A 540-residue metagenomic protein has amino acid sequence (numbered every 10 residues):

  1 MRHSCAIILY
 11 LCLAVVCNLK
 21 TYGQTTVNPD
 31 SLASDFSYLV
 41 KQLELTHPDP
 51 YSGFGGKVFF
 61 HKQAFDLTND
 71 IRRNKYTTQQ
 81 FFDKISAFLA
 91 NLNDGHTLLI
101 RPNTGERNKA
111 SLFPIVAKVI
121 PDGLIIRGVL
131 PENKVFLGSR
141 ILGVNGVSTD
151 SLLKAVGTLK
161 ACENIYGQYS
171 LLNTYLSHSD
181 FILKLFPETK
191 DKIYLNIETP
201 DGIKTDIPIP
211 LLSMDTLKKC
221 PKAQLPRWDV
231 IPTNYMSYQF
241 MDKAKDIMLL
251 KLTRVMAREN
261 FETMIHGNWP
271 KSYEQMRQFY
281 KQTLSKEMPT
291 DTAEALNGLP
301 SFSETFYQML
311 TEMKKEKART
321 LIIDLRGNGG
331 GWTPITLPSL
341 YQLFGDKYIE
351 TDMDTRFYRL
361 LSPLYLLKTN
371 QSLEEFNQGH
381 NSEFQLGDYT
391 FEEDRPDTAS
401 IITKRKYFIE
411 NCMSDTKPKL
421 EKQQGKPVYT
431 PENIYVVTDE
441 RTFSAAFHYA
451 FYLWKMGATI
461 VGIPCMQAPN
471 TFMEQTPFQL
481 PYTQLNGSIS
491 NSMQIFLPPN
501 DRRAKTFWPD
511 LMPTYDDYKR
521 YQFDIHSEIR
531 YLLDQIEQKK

Functional and structural regions predicted by a protein language model:
M1-T26, L39: Bacterial Sec-dependent N-terminal signal peptides
C12, K20, A117, K417-K422: Assembly/interface hotspot detector across virion components, adhesins/toxins, and nucleic-acid enzymes
G23-F376, N433-V436, H448, G462-C465 (+5 more regions): Flexible, low-complexity junctional segments that flank or bridge functional domains
D291, G379-I402, I489-M512: Extended, charge-rich low-complexity interaction segments
R356-E410: Low-complexity, serine/threonine/proline-enriched polar segments
T398-M413, P418-L420, Q522-H526, Y531-L533: Structural flexibility/helix-modulation signal
F408-A458, G462-C465, F472-T476: Flexible, glycine-rich surface segments
